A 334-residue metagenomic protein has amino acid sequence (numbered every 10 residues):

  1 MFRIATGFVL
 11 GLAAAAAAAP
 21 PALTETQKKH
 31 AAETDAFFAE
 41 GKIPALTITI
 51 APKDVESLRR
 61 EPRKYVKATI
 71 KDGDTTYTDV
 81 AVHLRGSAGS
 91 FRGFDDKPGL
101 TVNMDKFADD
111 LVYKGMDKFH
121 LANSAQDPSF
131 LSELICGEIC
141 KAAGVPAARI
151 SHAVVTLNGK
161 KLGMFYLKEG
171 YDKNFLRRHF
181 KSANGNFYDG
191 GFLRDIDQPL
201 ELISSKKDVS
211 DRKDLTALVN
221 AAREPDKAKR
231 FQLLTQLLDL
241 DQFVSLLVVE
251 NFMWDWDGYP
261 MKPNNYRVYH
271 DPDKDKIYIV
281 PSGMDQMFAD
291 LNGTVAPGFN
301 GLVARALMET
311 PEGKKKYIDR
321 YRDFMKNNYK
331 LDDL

Functional and structural regions predicted by a protein language model:
M1-V9: Bacterial N-terminal signal peptides that target proteins for export
V9-A18: Hydrophobic h-region of N-terminal signal peptides that target proteins for export in Gram-negative bacteria
A19-L334: Phosphate/dinucleotide-binding and metal-coordinating scaffold of catalytic cores in nucleotide-dependent enzymes
